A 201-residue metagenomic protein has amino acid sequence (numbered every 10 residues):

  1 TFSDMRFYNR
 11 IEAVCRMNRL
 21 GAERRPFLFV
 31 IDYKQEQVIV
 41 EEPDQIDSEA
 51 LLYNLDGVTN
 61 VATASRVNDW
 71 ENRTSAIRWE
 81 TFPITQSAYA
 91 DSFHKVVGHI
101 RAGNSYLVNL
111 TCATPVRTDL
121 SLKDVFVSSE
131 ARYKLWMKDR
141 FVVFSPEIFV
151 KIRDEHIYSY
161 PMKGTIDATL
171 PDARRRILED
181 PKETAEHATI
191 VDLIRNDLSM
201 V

Functional and structural regions predicted by a protein language model:
T1-V201: Extended alpha-helical targeting/anchoring segments, especially N-terminal organellar/secretory targeting helices
